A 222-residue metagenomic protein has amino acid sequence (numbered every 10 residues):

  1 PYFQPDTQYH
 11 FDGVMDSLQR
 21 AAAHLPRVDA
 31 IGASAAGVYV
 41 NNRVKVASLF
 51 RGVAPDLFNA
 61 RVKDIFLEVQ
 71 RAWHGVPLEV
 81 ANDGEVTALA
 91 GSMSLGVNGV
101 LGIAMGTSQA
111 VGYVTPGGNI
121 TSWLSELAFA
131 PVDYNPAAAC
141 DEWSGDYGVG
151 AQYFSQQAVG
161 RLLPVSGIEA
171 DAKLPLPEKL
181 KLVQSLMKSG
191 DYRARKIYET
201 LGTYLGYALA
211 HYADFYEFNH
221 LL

Functional and structural regions predicted by a protein language model:
P1, P55-L57, L89, L95-Q157: Glycine-rich phosphate-binding loop of actin/hexokinase-like ATP-binding domains
Y2-D6, L49-V53, W143, Q184-K196: Short coil/turn segments at secondary-structure junctions
Y2-M15, R27-I31, G37-V100, E126 (+1 more regions): Glycine-rich phosphate-binding loop and adjoining helix at the ATP-binding site of ATP-dependent phosphoryl-transfer
V14-I31, L209-L221: Phosphate/pyrophosphate-binding loops at sites that engage ATP/ADP/AMP, CoA/4′-phosphopantetheine, polyphosphate
S17-R20, D64-E68, A158, Y204 (+1 more regions): Amphipathic alpha-helical segments that form well-ordered structural scaffolds and often line/cohere around active
I31-G37, M105-S108, N219-L222: Glycine-rich beta-strand-to-loop/alpha-helix junction loops that act as flexible
V38-V40, D146-H220: A mobile "lid/hinge" subdomain adjacent to the ATP/sugar-phosphate binding pocket shared across diverse ATP-dependent
